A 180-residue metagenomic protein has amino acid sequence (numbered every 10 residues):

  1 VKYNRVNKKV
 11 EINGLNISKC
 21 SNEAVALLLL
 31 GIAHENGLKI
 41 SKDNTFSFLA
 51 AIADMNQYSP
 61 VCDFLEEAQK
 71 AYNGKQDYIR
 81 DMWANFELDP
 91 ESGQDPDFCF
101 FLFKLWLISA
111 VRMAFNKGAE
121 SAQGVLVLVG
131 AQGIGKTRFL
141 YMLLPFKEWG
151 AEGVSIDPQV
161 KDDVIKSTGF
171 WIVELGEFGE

Functional and structural regions predicted by a protein language model:
V1-D77, D81, Q94-F101: N-terminal nucleic-acid engagement/recognition segments and initiation subdomains in replication, restriction
K2-R5, K9-G14, N85, M113 (+3 more regions): Residue-level preference for alpha-helix termini and adjacent loops
E11, L28, H34, G130 (+2 more regions): Generic detector of intrinsically disordered, low-complexity, polar/charged segments
A53-I172: P-loop NTPase catalytic core of nucleic-acid-dependent motor ATPases
F170-E180: Conserved AAA+/SF3 P-loop NTPase catalytic/coupling segment centered on the Walker-B
